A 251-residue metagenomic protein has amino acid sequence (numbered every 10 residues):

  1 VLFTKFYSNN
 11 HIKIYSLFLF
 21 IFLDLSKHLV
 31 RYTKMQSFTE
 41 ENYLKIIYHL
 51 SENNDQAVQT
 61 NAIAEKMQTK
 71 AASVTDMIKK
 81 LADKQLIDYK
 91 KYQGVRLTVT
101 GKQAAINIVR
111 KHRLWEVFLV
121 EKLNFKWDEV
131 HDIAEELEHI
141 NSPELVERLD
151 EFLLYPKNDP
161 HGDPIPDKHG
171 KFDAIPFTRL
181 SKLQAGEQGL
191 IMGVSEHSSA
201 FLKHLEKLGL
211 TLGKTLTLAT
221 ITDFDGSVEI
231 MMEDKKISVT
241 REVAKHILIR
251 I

Functional and structural regions predicted by a protein language model:
Y7-H11, S16-L19, L23-L25, L29: Short hydrophobic targeting helices and cationic amphipathic motifs that mediate membrane/organellar targeting
S37-T69: N-terminal helix-turn-helix DNA-binding core of bacterial DNA-binding proteins
I78-K79: Short, hydrophobic-biased segments on the C-terminal half of alpha helices that form "recognition helices"
D83-K90: A short, conserved structural fragment
Q93-H112: Basic, amphipathic "hinge/linker" alpha-helix immediately C-terminal to the N-terminal HTH DNA-binding motif
I106-N124: Short, amphipathic alpha-helical interaction segments positioned at domain boundaries
E138-R241: Mid-protein regulatory/catalytic core that forms ligand/cofactor-binding pockets and protein-protein interaction
